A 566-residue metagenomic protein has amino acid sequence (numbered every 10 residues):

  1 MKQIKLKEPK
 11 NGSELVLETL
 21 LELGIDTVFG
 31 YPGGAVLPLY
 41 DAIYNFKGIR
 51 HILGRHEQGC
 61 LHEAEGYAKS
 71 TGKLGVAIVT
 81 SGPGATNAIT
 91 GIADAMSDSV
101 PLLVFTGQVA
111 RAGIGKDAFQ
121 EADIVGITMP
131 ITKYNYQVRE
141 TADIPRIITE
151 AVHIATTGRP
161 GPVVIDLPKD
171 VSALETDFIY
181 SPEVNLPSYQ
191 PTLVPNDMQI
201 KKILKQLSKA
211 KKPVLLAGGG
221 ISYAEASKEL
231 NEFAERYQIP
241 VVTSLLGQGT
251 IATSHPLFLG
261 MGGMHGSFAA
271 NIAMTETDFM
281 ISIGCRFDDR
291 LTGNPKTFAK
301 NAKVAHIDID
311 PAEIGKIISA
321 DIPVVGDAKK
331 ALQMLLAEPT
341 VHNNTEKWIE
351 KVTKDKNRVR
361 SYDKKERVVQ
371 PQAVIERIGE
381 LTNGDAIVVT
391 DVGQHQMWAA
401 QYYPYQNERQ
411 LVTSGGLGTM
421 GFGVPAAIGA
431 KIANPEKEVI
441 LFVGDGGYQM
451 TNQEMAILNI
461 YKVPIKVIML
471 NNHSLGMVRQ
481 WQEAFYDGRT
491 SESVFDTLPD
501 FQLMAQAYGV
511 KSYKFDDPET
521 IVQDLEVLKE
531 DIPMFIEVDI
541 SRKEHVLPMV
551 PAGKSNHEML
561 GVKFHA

Functional and structural regions predicted by a protein language model:
K2-K7, A142, N301-Q394, L503 (+4 more regions): Phosphate/pyrophosphate-binding active-site segments
K2-V341, R377, L381-G384, P464-V467 (+1 more regions): N-terminal alpha/beta PP-like core and its mobile active-site loop of ThDP/TPP-dependent enzymes
S13-L17, L21-D26, L39-I43, T353-A430 (+1 more regions): Active-site diphosphate/adenylate-binding microenvironment
Y31-G33, I52-H62, A77-G84, R139-E140 (+7 more regions): Active-site nucleophile and cofactor-binding loops and adjacent substrate-binding regions of central metabolic enzymes
E57, K116-D117, Q190-K202, G262-G266 (+5 more regions): A general structural motif
G75-A77, I165, V388, L411 (+1 more regions): Well-ordered beta-strand positions enriched in small/hydrophobic/aromatic, beta-favoring residues
F119-Q120, I314-I317, P323-V325, K329-Q333 (+1 more regions): Thiamine diphosphate
V164, H306, V389, F442-V443: Generic enzyme active-site microenvironment
